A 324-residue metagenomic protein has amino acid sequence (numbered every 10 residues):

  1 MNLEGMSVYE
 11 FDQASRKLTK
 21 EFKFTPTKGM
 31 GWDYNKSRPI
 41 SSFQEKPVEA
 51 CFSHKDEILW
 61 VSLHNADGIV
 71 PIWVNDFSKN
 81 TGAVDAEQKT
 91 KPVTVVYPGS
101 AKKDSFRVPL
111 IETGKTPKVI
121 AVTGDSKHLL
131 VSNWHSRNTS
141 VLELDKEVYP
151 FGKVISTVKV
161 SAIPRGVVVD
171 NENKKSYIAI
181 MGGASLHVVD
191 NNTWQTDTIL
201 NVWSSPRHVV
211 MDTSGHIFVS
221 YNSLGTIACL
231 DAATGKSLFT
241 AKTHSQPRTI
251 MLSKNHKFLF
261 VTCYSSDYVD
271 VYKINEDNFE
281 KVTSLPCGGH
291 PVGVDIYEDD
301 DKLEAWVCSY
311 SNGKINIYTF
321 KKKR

Functional and structural regions predicted by a protein language model:
M1-R324: Predominantly soluble domains enriched in secretory-pathway, periplasmic, or organellar proteins
